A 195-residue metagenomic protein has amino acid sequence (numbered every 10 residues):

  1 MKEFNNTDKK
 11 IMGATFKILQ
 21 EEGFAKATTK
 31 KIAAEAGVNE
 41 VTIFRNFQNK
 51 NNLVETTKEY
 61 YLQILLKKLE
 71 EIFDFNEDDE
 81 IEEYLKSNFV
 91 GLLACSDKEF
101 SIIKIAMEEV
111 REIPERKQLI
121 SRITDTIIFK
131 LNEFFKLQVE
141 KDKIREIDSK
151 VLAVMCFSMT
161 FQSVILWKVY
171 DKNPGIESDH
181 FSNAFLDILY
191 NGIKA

Functional and structural regions predicted by a protein language model:
M1-E22, K26, K30-E35, N52: Basic, helix-initiating cap at the start of DNA-binding domains
F24-A25, R116, I144: Conserved hydrophobic residue
G37-F47: Short hydrophobic/aromatic patch on the recognition helix
F47, M107-I113: Short helix-capping/turn signature of helix-turn-helix
T57-Y84, F134-K136: Amphipathic alpha-helical linker/stalk segments
E70-K98, L152-C156, S182: Hydrophobic alpha-helical connector segments
A94-K98, P114-K141, V151, V164-I165: Amphipathic alpha-helical packing segments from all-alpha helical-bundle domains
V139-L186: Hydrophobic/aromatic-rich alpha-helical bundle segments in the mid-to-C-terminal region
